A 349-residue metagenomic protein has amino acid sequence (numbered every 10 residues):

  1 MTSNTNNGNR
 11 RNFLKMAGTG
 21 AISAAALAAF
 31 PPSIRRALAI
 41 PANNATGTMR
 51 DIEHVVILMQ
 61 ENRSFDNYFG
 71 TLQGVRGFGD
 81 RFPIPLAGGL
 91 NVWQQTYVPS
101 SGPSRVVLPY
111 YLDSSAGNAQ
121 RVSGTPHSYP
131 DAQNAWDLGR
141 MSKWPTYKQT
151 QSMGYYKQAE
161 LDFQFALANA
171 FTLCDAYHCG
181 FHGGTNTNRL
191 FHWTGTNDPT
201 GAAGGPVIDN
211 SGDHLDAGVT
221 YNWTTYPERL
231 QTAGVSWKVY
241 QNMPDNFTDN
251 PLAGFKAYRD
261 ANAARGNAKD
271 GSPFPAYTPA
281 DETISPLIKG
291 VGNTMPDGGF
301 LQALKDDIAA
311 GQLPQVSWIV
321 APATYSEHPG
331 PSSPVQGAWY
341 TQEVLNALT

Functional and structural regions predicted by a protein language model:
T2-T349: N-terminal pro-sequences and low-complexity stem/linker regions of secreted or lumenal proteins
